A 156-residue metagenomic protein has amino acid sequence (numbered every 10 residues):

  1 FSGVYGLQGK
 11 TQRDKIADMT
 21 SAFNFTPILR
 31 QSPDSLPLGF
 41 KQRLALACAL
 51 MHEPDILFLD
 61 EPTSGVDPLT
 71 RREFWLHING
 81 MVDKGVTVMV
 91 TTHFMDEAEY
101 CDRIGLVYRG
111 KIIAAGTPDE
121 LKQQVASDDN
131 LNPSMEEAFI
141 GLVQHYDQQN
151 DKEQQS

Functional and structural regions predicted by a protein language model:
S2-I28: Conserved ABC ATPase "signature" region
S32-G39: Conserved ABC ATPase signature
L46, F74: Hydrophobic anchor residue at the start of the ABC signature
E53: Conserved catalytic motifs of ABC-family nucleotide-binding domains
L57-D60: Catalytic Walker B motif of ABC-type/P-loop ATPase nucleotide-binding domains
A115-G116: ABC ATPase "signature
